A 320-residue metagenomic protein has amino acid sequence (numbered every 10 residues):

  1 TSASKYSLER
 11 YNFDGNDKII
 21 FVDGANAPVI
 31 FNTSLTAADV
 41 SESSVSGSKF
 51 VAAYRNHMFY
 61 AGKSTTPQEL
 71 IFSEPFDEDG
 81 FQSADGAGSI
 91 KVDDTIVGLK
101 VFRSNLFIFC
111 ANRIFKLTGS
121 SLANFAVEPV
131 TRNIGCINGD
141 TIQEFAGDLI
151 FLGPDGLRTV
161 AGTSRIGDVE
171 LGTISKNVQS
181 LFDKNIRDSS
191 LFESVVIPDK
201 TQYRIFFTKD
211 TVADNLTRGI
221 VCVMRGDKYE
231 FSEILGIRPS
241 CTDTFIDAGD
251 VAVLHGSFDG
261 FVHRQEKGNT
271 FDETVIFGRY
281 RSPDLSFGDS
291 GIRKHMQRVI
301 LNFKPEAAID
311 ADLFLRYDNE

Functional and structural regions predicted by a protein language model:
T1, S43-F115, S190-M224, F258-V262: N-terminal beta-propeller domains
T1-I19, D94, N124-D148, P154-E320: Beta-sheet repeat architectures centered on beta-propellers
S4-S43: Hydrophobic or amphipathic alpha-helical targeting/insertion segments
N16, G24-A25, S34, R55 (+8 more regions): Surface-exposed loop/turn positions within WD40 beta-propeller blades
F31, A61, Q68-E78, L117 (+3 more regions): Predominantly extracellular/luminal cell-surface or secreted proteins
N32-L35, F76, G119-L122, T163-S164 (+1 more regions): Short loop/turn segments that connect beta-strands within beta-propeller blades
L106-T131: Surface-exposed extracellular loop regions of Gram-negative outer-membrane beta-barrel proteins
